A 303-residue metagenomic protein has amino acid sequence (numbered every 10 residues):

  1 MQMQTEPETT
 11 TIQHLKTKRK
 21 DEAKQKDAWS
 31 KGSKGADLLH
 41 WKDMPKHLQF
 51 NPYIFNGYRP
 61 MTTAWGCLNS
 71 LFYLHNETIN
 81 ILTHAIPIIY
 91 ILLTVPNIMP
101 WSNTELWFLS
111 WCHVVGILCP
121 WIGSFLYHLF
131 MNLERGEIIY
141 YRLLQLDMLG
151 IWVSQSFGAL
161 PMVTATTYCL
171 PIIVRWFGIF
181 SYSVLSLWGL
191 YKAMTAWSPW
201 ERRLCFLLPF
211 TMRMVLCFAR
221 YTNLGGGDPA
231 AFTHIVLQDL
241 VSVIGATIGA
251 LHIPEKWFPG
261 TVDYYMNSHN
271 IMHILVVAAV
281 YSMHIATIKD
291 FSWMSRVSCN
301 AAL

Functional and structural regions predicted by a protein language model:
Q2-L303: Multi-pass alpha-helical transmembrane bundles in non-GPCR membrane proteins that perform intramembrane catalysis
